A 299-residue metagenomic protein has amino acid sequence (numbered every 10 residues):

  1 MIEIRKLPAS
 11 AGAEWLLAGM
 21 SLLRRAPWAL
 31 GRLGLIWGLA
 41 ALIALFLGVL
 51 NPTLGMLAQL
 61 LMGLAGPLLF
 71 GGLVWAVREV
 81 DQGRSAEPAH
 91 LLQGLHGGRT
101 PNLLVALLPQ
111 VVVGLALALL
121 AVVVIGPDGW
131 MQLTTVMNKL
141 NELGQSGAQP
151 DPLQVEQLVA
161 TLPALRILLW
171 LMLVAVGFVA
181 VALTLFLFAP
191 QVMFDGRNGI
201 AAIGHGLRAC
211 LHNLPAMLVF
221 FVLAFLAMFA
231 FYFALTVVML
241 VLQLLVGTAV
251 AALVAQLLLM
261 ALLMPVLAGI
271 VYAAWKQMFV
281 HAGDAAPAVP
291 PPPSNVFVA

Functional and structural regions predicted by a protein language model:
M1-A299: Hydrophobic alpha-helical membrane segments
